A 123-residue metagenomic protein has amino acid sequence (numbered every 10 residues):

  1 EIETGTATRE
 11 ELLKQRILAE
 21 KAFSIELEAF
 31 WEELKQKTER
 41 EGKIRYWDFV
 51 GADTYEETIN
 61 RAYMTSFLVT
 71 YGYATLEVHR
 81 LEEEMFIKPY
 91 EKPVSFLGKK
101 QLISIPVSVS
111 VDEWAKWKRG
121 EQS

Functional and structural regions predicted by a protein language model:
E1-S123: Long, charge-dense, low-complexity tracts
